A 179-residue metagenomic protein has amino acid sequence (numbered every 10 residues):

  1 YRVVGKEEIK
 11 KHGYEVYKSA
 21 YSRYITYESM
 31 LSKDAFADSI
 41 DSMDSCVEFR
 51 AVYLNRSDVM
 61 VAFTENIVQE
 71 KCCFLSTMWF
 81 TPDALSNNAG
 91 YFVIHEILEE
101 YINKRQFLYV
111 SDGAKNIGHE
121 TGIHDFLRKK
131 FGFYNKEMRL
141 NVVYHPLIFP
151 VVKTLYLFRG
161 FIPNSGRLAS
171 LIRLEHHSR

Functional and structural regions predicted by a protein language model:
Y1-S86, Y101: A conserved beta-strand-loop-helix scaffold within acyl/acetyltransferase catalytic domains
E15-V16, A35, S39, I97 (+1 more regions): Charge-rich, low-complexity amphipathic helices in intrinsically disordered tails/linkers adjacent to domains
D41, H95-E99, D125: Surface-exposed alpha-helical segments enriched in charged/polar residues
D44, V93, G118-H119: Short, glycine/acidic-rich beta->alpha junctions
F92-L108: Conserved acyl-CoA
K104-R179: Active-site/acyl-donor-binding loops of N-acyltransferases
